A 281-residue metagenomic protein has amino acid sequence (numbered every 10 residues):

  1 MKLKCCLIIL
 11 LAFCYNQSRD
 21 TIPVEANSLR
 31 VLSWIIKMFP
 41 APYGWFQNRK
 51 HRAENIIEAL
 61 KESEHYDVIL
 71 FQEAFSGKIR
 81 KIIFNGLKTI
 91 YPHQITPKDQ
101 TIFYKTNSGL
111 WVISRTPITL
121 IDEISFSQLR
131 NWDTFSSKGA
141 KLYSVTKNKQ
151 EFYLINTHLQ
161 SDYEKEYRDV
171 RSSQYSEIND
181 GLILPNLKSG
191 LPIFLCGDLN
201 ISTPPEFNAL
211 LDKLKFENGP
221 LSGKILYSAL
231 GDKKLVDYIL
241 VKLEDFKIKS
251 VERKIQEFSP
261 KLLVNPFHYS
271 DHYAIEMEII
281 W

Functional and structural regions predicted by a protein language model:
K2-G86, I102, T106, D271 (+1 more regions): N-terminal, active-site-proximal structural segment of metallo-dependent hydrolase catalytic domains
T21, L184-F194, L199-W281: Metal-dependent phosphoester-hydrolase catalytic domains
P23-A26, K61-S63, L87-T89, F103-T106 (+5 more regions): Extracellular/periplasmic catalytic domains that process cell-envelope and extracellular macromolecules
L29-I36, I56-I83, I113, Y143 (+4 more regions): Active-site beta-strand/loop signature of hydrolases that rely on acidic residues for catalysis
M38-A41, S76-I79, K105, S161-E164 (+2 more regions): Active-site environment of divalent metal-dependent phosphoester hydrolases
P40-W45, E123-D133, L159-R171: Surface-exposed cleft-lining segments at the edges of enzyme active sites
Q47-K50, E166-I183: Alpha-helical scaffold elements lining the catalytic groove of polysaccharide deacetylases
V68-L159, E252-I255: Structured beta-strand-rich core segments of catalytic domains in phosphoester-bond hydrolases
